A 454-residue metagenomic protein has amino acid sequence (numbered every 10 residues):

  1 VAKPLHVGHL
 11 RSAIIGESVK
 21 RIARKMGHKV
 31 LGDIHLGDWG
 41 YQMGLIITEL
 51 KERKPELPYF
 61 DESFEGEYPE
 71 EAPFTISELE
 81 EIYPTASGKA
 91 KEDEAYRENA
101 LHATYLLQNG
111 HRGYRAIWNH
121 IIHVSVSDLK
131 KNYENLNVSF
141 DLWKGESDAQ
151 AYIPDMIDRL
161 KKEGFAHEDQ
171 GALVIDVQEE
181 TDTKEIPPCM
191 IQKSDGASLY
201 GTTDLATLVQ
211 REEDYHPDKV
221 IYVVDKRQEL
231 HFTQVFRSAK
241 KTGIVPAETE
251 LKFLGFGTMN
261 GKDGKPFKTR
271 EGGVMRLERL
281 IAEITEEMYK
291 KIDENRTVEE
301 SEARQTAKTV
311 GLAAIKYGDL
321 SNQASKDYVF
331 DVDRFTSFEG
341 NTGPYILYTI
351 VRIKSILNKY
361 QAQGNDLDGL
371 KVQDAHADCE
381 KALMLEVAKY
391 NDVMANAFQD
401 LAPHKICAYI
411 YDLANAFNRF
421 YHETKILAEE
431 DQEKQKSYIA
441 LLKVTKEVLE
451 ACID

Functional and structural regions predicted by a protein language model:
V1-D454: Non-catalytic interaction-recognition regions
